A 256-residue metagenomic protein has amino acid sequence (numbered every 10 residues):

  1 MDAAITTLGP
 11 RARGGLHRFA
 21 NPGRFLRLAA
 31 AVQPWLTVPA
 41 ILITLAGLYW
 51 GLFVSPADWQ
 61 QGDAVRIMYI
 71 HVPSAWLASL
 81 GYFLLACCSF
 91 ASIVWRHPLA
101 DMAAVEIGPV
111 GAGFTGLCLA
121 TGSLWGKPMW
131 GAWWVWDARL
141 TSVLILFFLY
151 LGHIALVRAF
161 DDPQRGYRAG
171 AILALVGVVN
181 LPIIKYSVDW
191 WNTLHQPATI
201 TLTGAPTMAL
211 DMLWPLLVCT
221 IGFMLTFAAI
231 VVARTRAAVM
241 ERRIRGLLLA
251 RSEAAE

Functional and structural regions predicted by a protein language model:
D2-E256: Polytopic transmembrane helical bundles with strong interfacial aromatic enrichment
